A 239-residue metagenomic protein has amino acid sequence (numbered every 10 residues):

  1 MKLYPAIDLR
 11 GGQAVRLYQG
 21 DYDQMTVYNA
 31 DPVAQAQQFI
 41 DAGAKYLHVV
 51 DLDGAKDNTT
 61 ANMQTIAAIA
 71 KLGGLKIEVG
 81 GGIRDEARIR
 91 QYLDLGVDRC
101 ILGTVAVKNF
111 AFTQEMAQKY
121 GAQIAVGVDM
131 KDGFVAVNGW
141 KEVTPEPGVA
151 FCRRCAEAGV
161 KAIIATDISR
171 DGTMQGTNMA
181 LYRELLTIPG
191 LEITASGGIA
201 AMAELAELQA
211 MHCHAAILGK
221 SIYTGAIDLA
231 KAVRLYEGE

Functional and structural regions predicted by a protein language model:
D8, F39, L47, Y92 (+4 more regions): Conserved, mostly hydrophobic/aromatic
V15, Q19-D23, R90, V97-D171: Conserved anion-binding
Y46-Q64, T104, I164-Q175: Glycine-rich, proline-tolerant flexible connector loops at the mouths of alpha/beta enzymes
H48-D51, E78, I101-L102, A125 (+2 more regions): Conserved beta-strand positions in the central sheet of alpha/beta enzyme cores
D53, A61-A117: Glycine/small-residue-rich loop that forms an oxyanion/phosphate-binding "nest" at active or ligand-binding sites
T60-A67, K141-A150, Q175-R183: Charged helix-capping and loop-helix junction motifs
G73, I77-G96, A180-A215: Catalytic cores of alpha/beta
D94-F112, D167, G197-A201, M211-K231: Glycine-rich phosphate-binding active-site loops on the catalytic face of alpha/beta enzymes
